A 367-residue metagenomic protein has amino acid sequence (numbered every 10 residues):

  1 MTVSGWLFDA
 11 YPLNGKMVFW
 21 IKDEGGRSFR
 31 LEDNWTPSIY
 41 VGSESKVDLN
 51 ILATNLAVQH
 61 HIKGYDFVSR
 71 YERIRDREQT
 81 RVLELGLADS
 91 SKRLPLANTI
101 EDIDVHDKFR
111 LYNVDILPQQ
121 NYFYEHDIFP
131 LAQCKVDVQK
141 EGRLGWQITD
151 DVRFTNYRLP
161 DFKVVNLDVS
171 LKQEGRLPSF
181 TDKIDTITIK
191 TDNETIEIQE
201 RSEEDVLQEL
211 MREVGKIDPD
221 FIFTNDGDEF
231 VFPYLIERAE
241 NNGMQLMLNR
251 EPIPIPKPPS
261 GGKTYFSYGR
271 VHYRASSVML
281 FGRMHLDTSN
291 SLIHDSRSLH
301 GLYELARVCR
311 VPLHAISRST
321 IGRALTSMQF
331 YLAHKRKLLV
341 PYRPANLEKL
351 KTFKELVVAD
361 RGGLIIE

Functional and structural regions predicted by a protein language model:
M1-E367: The two-metal-ion catalytic cores of nucleic-acid processing enzymes
